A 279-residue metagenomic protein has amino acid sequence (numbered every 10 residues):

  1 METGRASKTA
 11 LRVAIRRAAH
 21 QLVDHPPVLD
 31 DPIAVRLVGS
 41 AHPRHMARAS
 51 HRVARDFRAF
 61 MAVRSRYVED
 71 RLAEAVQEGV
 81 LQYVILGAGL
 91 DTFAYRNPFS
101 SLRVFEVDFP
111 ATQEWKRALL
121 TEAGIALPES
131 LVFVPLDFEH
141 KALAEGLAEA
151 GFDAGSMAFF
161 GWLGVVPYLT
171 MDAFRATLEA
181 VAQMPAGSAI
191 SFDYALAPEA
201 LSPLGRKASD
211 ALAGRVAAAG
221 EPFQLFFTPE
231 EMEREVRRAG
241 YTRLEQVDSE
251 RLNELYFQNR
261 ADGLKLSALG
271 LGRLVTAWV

Functional and structural regions predicted by a protein language model:
M1-V84, A88-V134, K141, A154: Rossmann-like AdoMet
K8, P203-V279: Rossmann-like AdoMet/SAM-dependent catalytic core
L81-Y83, S156-W162, S188: Generic beta-sheet signal
L131-F133, A142-E145, Y168-M184: A short, conserved alpha-helix within the catalytic core of class I
E139-A142, E149-A150: Short loop/turn elements that flank and shape the SAM/SAH-binding pocket of Class I
F152-A173: A short SAM/SAH-binding and catalytic strip from SAM-dependent methyltransferases
F159, L178-E199: Conserved beta-strand signature within the Rossmann-like core of class I S-adenosyl-L-methionine
